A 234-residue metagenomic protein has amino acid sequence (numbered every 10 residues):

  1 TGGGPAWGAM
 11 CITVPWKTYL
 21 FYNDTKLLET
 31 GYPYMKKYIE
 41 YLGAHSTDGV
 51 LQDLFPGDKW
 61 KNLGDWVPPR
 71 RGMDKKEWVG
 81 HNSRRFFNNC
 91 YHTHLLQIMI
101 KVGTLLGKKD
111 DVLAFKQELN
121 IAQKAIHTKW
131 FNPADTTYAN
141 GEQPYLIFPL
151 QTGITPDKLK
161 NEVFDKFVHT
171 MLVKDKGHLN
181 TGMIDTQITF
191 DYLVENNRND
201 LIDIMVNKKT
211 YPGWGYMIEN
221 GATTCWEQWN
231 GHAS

Functional and structural regions predicted by a protein language model:
T1-S234: Active-site core of glycosidic bond-cleaving carbohydrate-active enzymes
